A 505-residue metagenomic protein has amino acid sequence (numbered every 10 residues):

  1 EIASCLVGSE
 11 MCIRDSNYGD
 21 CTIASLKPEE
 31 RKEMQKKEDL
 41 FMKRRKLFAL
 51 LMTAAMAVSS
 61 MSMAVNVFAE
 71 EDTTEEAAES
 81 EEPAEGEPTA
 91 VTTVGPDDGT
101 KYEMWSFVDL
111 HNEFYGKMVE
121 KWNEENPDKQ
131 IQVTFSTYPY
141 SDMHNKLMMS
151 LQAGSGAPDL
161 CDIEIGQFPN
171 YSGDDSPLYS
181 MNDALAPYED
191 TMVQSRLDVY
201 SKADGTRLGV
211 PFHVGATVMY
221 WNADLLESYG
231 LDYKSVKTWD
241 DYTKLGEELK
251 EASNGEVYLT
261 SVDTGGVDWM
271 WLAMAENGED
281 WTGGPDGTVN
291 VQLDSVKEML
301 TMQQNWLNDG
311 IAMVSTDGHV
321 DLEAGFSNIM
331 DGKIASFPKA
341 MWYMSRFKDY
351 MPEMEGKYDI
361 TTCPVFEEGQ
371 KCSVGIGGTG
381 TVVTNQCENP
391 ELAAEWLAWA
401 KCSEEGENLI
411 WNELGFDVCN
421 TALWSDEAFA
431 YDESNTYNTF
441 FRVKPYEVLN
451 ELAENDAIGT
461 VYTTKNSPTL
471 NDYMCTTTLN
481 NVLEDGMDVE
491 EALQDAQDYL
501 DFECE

Functional and structural regions predicted by a protein language model:
E1-D15: Single conserved hydrophobic/aromatic residue that forms the stacking wall/gate of nucleotide- or nucleobase-binding
A78-V94, E164-V218, D240-T243, M274-N277 (+2 more regions): Hinge/lid segment of periplasmic solute-binding proteins
E79-T89, E227, D432-Y437, E447-E505: Conserved C-terminal helix/tail region of periplasmic/extracytoplasmic solute-binding proteins
K121, E125-S195, V199, E227-G230 (+3 more regions): Extracytoplasmic "Venus flytrap"/periplasmic binding protein-like
P158-C161, E189-L225, Y258-L259, G369-V374 (+1 more regions): A structural signal for short loop-to-beta-strand junctions that line the ligand-binding cleft of periplasmic/secreted
P169, Y343-M354, E367-Y473: C-terminal lobe and pocket-closing loops of periplasmic/extracytoplasmic Venus-flytrap solute-binding proteins
D204-F212, T217, D240-V289, Q304 (+2 more regions): Extracytoplasmic/periplasmic solute-binding protein
L245-E247, G287-G318, C363: Glycine-centered hinge/linker elements that transmit conformational signals in sensory and ligand-binding systems
